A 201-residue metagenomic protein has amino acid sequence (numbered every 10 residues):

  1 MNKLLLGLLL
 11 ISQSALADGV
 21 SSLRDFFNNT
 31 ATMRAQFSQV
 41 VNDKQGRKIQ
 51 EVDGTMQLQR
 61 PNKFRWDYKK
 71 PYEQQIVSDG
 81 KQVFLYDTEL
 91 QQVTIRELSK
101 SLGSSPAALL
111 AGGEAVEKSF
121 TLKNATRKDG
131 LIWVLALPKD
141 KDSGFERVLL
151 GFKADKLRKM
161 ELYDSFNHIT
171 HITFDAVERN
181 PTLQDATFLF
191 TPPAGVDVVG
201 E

Functional and structural regions predicted by a protein language model:
M1-L8: Sec-dependent signal peptide recognition, specifically the positively charged N-region followed immediately by
S12-S14: N-terminal signal peptide c-region/cleavage motif recognized by signal peptidases
D18-D43, R47-I49, V77, Y86-E146 (+2 more regions): Flexible, processing/modification-adjacent segments and terminal tails in exported/periplasmic/extracellular proteins
V41, L58-R60, A154: Beta-strand elements of well-folded, non-transmembrane domains
I49-G54, N167-H168: Amphipathic hydrophobic-ligand
V52-G54, N62, Y72, T121 (+2 more regions): Residue-level marker for the onset of beta-strands and adjacent loop->beta junctions in well-ordered domains
T55-S104, T170-H171: An acidic-aromatic
K118-T121, R127-E201: Gly/Pro-enriched, hydrophobic low-complexity segments that function as extracytoplasmic propeptides/linkers
